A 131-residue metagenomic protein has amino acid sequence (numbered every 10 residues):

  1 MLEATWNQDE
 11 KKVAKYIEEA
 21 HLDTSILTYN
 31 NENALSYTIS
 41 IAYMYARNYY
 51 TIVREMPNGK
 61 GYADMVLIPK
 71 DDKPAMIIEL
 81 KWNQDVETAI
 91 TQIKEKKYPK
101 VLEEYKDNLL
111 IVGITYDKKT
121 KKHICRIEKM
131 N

Functional and structural regions predicted by a protein language model:
M1-V86, T91, E95-K97, N108 (+1 more regions): Extended alpha-helical interface modules used as scaffolds for assembling large macromolecular complexes
K97-V101, D107-T115: Low-complexity, intrinsically disordered Gly/Pro/Thr-rich segments
L102-E103, E128: C-terminal interaction segment
T115-K122: Short, conserved secondary-structure transition motifs
